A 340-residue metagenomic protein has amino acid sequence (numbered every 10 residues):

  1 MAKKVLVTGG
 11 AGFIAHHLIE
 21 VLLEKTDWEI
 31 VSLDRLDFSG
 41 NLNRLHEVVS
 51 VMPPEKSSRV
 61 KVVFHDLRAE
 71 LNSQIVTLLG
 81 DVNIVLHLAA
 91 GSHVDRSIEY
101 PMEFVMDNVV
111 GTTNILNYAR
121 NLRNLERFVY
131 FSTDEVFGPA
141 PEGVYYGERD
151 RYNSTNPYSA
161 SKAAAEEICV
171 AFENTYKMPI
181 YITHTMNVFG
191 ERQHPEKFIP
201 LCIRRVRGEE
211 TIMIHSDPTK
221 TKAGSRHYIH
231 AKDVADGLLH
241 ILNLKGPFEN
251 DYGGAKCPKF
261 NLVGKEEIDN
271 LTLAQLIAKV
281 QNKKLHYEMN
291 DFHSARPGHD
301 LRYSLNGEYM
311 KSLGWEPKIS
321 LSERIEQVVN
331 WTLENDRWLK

Functional and structural regions predicted by a protein language model:
M1-V188, Q327, N335: N-terminal Rossmann-like NAD(P)+-binding domain of SDR-like oxidoreductases, especially those catalyzing
L22, F172, L201-V206, G237-I241: A short, amphipathic alpha-helix embedded in the catalytic core of nucleotide-handling enzymes
L42, I98, P195-E196, Y228 (+2 more regions): Conserved strand-to-helix beginnings and helix N-cap segments that scaffold or border functional pockets
K61, H65, I84, N114 (+1 more regions): C-terminal substrate-binding subdomain of Rossmann-fold SDR/epimerase-dehydratase oxidoreductases
P139-P141, E191-Q193, K197, Y309: Short beta-loop-alpha junction of Rossmann-like oxidoreductase domains
V144, P195-I203, I277: A glycine/serine/threonine-rich, flexible loop-to-helix segment that serves as the NAD(P) cofactor-binding "lid"
S154-S161, E191, P195, I199 (+1 more regions): The catalytic Tyr-centered alpha-helix of NAD(P)H-dependent dehydrogenases
A164, I168, F172, C202 (+2 more regions): Hydrophobic alpha-helix immediately C-terminal to the catalytic Tyr-X-X-X-Lys motif of short-chain
